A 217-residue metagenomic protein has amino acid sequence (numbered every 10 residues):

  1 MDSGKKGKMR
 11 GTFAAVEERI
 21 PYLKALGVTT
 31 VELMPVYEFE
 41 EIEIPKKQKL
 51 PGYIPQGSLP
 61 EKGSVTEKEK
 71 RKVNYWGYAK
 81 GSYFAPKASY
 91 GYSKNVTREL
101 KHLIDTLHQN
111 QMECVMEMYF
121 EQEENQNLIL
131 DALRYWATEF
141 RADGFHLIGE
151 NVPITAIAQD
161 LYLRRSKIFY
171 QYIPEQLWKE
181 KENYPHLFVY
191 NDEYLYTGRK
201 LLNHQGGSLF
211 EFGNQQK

Functional and structural regions predicted by a protein language model:
D2-E17: Short, polar loop/linker segments at the starts of domains and inter-domain junctions
K5-M9, E43-Q109, F120-A142: Aromatic- and acidic-residue-enriched carbohydrate-binding clefts of CAZyme catalytic domains
V16-Y37, E139: Catalytic domains of carbohydrate-active enzymes, especially glycoside hydrolases
P21-K24, K101-N110, T155-Y162: Surface-exposed amphipathic alpha-helices with a cationic face
L23, L33, Y83, W136 (+2 more regions): Conserved, mostly hydrophobic/aromatic
V31-L33, C114-M116, F145, I168-Q171: Hydrophobic faces of well-ordered beta-strands that scaffold small-molecule active sites in alpha/beta enzyme cores
Y37-F39, S89, M118-Q122, N151 (+1 more regions): Active-site-proximal loop/turn and secondary-structure-junction residues that shape catalytic pockets, frequently
R141, I154-K217: Conserved alpha/beta catalytic core and glycan-binding cleft of carbohydrate-active enzymes
